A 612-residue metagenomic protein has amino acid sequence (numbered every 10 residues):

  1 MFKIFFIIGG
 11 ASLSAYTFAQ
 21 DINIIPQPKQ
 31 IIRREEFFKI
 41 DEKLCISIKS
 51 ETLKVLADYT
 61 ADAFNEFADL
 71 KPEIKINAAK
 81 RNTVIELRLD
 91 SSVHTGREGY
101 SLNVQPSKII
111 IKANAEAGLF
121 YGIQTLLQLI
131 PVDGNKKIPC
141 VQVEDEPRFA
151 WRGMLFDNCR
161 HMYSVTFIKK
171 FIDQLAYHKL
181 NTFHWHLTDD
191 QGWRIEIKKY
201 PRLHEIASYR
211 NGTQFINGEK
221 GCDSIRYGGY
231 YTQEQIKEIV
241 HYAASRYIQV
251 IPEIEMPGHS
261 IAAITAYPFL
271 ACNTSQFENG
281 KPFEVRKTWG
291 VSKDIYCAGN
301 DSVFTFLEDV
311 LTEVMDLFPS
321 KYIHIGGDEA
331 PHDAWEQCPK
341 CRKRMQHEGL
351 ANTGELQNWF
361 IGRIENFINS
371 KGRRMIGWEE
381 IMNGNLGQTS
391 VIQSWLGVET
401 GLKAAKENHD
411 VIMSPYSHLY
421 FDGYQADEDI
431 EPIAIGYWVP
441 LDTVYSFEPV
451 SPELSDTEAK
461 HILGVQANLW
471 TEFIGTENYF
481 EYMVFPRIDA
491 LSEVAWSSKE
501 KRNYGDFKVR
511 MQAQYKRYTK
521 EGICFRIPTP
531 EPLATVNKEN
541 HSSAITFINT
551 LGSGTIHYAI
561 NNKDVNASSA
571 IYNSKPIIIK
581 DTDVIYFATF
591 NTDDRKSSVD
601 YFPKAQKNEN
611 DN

Functional and structural regions predicted by a protein language model:
M1-N23: Bacterial Sec-dependent N-terminal signal peptides
Q20-W151, Y479, V494-E521: Contiguous, structured surface segment used for ligand recognition
S47, V93, S498, R502 (+1 more regions): Short, compositionally stereotyped local motifs that mark structural "simplifiers"
T52, S91, S224, S302 (+3 more regions): Coil residues (strongly favoring Ser/Thr
K54-V55, M162-S164, D190-E196, P257-A263 (+8 more regions): Flexible loop/turn segments at secondary-structure boundaries
V93-Y322, R363, F367, Q466-T471: Feature activates predominantly on carbohydrate-active enzymes
E284-S390, W395-E407: Active-site neighborhood of glycoside hydrolase catalytic domains
M375-E380, N385-S390, L396-A544, I548: Flexible, acidic glycine-rich loops studded with aromatic residues
